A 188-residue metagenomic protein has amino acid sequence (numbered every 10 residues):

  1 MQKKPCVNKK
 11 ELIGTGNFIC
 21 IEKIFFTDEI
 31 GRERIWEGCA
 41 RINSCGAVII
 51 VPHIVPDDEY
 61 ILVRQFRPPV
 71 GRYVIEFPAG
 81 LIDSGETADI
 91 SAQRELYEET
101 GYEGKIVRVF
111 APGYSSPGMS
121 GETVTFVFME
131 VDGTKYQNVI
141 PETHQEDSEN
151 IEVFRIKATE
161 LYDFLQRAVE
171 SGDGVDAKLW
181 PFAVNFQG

Functional and structural regions predicted by a protein language model:
M1-L12: A short, amphipathic edge element
E11-V51, V55-P56: Acidic, metal-coordinating catalytic segment for phosphate/diphosphate chemistry, firing primarily on the Nudix
E33-E37, I75, I151-F154: Short beta-strand segments
A40-N43, Q65-P69: Short, solvent-exposed aromatic-acidic interface loops
G46-I49, G80-G172: Unchanged
V55, Y60-V63: Glycine/small-residue-rich phosphate/adenosyl-binding loop
P69-I75: A conserved beta-turn-beta hairpin within the catalytic core of GNAT-like acetyltransferases that forms part
G174-G188: Short, amphipathic C-terminal "tail helix"
